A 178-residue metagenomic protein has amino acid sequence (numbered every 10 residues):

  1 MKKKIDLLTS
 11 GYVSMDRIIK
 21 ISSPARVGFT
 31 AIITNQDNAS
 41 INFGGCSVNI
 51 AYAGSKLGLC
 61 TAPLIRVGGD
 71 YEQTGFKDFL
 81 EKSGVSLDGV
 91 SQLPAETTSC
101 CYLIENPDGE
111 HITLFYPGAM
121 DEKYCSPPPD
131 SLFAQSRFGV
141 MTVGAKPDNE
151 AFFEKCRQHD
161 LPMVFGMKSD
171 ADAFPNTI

Functional and structural regions predicted by a protein language model:
M1-L64, Q73-G75: Glycine-rich phosphate/adenosyl-contacting loop at the front of the ribokinase-like
K2-D16, D78-Q92, E105-I178: Ribokinase/PfkB-type carbohydrate-kinase core domain
S10, F43-C46, V67, C100 (+2 more regions): Short glycine-rich loop/turn motifs that provide flexible caps or phosphate-binding loops at active sites
I41, R66-V67, T142-V143: Residue-level marker of alpha-helix boundaries and capping positions
Y52, C100-I104, I112: Short beta-strand scaffold segments in enzyme catalytic cores
C60-G89: A glycine-rich beta-to-alpha transition motif near the start of alpha/beta enzyme domains, typified by
Q73-T74, S99-C100, P175-N176: Short Asp/Glu-rich motifs
P94-E96: Short, glycine-/polar-rich solvent-exposed loops and beta-turns at beta-strand/coil boundaries
